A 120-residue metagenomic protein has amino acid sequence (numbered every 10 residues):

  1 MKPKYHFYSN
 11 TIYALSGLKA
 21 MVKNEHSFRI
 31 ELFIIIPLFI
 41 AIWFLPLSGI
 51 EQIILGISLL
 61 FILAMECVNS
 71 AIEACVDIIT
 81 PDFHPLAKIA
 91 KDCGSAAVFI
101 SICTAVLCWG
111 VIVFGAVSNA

Functional and structural regions predicted by a protein language model:
K2-A71, F83-P85, A97-A120: Hydrophobic alpha-helical transmembrane segments
D77-C93: Basic, amphipathic juxtamembrane/active-site segments that coordinate anionic phosphate or diphosphate groups
